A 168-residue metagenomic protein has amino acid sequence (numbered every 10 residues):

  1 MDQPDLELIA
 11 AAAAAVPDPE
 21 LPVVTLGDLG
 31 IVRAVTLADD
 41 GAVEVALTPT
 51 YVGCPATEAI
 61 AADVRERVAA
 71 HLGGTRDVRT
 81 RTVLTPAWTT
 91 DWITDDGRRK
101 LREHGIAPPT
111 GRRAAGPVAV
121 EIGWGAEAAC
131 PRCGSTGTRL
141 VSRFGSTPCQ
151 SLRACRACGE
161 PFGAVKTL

Functional and structural regions predicted by a protein language model:
M1-G30: N-proximal, solvent-exposed amphipathic alpha-helical segments enriched in charged/polar residues
A13, V32, C54, V78: Residue-level signature of catalytic and energy-coupling elements of molecular machines, predominantly ATP/GTP-dependent
V23-T48: Short edge beta-strands and adjacent turn/loop segments
L47-Y51, L84: Short, histidine-centered active-site or binding-site loop motifs used for metal coordination, general acid-base
Y51-R76: Short, non-transmembrane amphipathic alpha-helical segments
R79-P86: AMP-binding/adenylate-forming catalytic domain of the ANL superfamily
T89-T90: Charged, alpha-helical interface segments at or near domain boundaries
D95-L168: Cys/His-clustered metal-coordination modules, chiefly Zn-binding fingers
